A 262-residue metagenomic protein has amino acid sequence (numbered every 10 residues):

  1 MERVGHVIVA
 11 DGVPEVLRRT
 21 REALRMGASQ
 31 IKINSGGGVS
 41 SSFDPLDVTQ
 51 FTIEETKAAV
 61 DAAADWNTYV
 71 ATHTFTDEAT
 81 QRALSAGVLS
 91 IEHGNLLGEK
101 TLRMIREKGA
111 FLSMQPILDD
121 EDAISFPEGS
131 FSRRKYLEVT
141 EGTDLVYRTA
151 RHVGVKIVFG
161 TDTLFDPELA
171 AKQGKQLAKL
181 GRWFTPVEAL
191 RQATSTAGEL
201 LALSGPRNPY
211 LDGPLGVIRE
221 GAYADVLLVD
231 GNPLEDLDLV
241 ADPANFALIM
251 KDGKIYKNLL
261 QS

Functional and structural regions predicted by a protein language model:
M1-R18, Y69-A71: Active-site mouth loops of central-metabolism enzymes
V13-S29, L97-F111, R148-T149: Short amphipathic alpha-helices and their capping/turn segments at secondary-structure boundaries
S29, L89, D225: Receiver (REC) domain switch/active-site residues of two-component response regulators
N34-L145, K156-V158, T163-F165, D230: Active-site core of metal-dependent hydrolases
D65, E141-N232: His/Asp/Glu-enriched, well-ordered alpha-helical/loop segment that forms or immediately abuts the divalent-metal
I249: Short aromatic-centered micro-motifs
